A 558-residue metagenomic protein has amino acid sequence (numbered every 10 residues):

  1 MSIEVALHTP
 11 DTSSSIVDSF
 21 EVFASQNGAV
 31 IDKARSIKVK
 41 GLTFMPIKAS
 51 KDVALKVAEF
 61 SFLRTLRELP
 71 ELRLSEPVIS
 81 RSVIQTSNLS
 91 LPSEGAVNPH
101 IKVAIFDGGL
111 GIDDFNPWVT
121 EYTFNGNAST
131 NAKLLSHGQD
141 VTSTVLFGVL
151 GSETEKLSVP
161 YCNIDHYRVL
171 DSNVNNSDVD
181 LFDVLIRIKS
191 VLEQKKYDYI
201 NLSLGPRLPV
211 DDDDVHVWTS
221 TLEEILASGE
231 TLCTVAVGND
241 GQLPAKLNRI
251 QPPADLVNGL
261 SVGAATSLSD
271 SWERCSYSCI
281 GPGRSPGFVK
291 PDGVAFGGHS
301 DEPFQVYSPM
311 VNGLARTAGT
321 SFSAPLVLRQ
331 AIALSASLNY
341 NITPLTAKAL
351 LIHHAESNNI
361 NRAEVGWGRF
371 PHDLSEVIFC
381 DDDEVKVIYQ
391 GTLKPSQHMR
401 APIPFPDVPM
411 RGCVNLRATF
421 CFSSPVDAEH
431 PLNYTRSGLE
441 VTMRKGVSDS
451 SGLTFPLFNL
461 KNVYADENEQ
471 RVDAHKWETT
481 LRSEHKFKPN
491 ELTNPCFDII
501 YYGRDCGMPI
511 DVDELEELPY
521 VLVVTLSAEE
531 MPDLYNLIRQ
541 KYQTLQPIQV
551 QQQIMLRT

Functional and structural regions predicted by a protein language model:
M1, D18-P92: Autoinhibitory propeptides
S2-H8, S14-G28, N415-D473: Extended low-complexity, serine/threonine- and proline-enriched intrinsically disordered segments
S19, L170-P252, A315-A318, F322-S323: Substrate-binding/access-modulating region of protease and related hydrolase catalytic domains
P92-T123, A128-V179, S228-E230, L256-N258 (+3 more regions): Subtilisin-like serine protease catalytic core
D107-G109, F115, I250-I332: Extracellular S/T/G-rich loop segment that most often corresponds to the catalytic His/Ser-adjacent loop
N339-N415: C-terminal subdomain of the subtilisin-like protease fold in secreted/lumenal serine endopeptidases
C413-L416, T479-I510: Noncatalytic modules at the cell exterior or secretory-pathway interfaces, chiefly beta-strand-rich lectin/adhesion
C413-S451, G503-T558: Exposed low-complexity, polar/acidic, P/S/T/G-rich flexible segments that act as propeptides, protease-susceptible
